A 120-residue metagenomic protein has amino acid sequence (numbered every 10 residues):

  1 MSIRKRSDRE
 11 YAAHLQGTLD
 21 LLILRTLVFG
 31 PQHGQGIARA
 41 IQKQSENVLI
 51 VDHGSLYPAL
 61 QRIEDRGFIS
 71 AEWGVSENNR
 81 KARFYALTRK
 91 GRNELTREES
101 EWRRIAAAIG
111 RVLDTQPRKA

Functional and structural regions predicted by a protein language model:
M1-T18, E98: Intrinsically disordered, low-complexity serine/threonine- and proline-rich regulatory segments
Y11-Y57: N-terminal helix-turn-helix DNA-binding core of bacterial DNA-binding proteins
A12-A13, L60, K119-A120: Short, contiguous hydrophobic alpha-helices characteristic of membrane insertion segments
T18, L22, A82, A86 (+1 more regions): Amphipathic alpha-helical recognition patches that constitute DNA-binding helices
Q42, Q61, D65: Residue-level detection of the helix-turn-helix DNA-binding "recognition helix"
E64-K81, A86: Beta-hairpin "wing" of winged helix-turn-helix
L87-G91: Accessory beta->alpha helical hairpin/"wing" motif in late/C-terminal subdomains of nucleic-acid enzymes
R92-A120: Amphipathic alpha-helical dimerization/coiled-coil segments that flank or bridge DNA-binding/regulatory modules
